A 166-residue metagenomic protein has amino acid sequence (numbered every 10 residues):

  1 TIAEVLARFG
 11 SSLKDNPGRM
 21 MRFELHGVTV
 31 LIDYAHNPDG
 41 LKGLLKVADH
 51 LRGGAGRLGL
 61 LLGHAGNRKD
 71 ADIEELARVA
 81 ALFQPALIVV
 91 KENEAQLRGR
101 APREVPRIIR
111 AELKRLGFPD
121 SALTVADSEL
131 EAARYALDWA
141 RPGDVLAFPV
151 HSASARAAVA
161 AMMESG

Functional and structural regions predicted by a protein language model:
T1-G166: ATP-dependent carboxylate-amine ligase
